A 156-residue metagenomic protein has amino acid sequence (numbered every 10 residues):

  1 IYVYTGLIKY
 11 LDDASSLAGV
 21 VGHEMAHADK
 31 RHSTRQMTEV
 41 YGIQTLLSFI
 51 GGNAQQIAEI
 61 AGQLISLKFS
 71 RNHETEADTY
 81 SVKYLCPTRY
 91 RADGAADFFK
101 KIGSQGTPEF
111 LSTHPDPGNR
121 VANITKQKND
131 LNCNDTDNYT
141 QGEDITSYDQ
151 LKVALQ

Functional and structural regions predicted by a protein language model:
I1-Q156: A Zn2+-metalloprotease active-site environment signal
